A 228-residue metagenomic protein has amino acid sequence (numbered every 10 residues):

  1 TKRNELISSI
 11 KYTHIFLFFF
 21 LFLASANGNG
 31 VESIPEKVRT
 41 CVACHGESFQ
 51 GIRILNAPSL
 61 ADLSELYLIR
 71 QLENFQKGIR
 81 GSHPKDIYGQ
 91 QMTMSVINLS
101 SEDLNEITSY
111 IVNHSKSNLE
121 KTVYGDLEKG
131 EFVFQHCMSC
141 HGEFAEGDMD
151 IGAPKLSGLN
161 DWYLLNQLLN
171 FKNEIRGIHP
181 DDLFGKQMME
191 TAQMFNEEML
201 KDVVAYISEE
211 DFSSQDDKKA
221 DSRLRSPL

Functional and structural regions predicted by a protein language model:
K2-I15: Bacterial N-terminal signal peptides that target proteins for export
T13-A24: Bacterial N-terminal signal peptides
G28-Q50, T122-E146, K219-L228: Sequence/structural segment immediately N-terminal to covalent heme-attachment motifs in c-type and related
E36-E47, L66, R70-E73, T93-I97 (+5 more regions): C-type cytochrome heme c attachment motif
I52-S59, F75-L104, L119-G125, M149-K155 (+2 more regions): Axial heme c-ligation environment in periplasmic c-type cytochrome domains
